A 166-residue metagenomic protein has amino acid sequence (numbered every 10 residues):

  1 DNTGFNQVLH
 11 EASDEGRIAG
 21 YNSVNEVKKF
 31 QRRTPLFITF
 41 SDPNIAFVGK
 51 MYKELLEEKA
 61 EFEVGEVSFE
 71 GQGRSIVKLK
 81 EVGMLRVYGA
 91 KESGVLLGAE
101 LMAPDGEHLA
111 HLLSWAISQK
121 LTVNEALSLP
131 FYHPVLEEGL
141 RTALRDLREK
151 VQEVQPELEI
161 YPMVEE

Functional and structural regions predicted by a protein language model:
D1-N6, S93: Short FAD-binding loop at a beta-strand-to-alpha-helix junction that anchors the flavin cofactor in diverse
N6-H10, G49: Active-site metal-coordination segments of metallo-dependent hydrolases
H10-R33, E61, S118-K120: Internal hydrophobic alpha-helix adjacent to the cofactor/substrate pocket in enzyme cavities
V24, F40-M51, L56-E166: Flexible, glycine-rich terminal cap/loop adjacent to redox cofactors in electron-transfer oxidoreductases
K28-N44: Flexible, acidic loop-helix segments that line cofactor/substrate-binding pockets
